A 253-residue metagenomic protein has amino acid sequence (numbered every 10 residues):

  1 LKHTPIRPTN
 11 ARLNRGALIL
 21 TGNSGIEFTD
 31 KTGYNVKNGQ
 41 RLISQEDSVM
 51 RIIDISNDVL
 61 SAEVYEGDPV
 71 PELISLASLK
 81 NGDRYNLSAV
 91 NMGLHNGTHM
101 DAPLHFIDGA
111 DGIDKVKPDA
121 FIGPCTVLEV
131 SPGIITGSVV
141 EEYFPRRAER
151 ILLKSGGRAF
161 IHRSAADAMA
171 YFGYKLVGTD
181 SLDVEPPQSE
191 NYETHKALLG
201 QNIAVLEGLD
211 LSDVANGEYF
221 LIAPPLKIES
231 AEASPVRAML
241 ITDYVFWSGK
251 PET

Functional and structural regions predicted by a protein language model:
K2-P5, E66-D68: Compositionally biased, intrinsically disordered/low-complexity regions enriched for serine, proline and threonine
T9, I26, Y34-R41, E46: Short, positively charged and aromatic/hydrophobic N-terminal segments
L18, T29-T32, S48-V49, S56: Intrinsically disordered, low-complexity regions of eukaryotic proteins
G39-T253: Active-/binding-site microenvironments in catalytic and ligand-binding cores
